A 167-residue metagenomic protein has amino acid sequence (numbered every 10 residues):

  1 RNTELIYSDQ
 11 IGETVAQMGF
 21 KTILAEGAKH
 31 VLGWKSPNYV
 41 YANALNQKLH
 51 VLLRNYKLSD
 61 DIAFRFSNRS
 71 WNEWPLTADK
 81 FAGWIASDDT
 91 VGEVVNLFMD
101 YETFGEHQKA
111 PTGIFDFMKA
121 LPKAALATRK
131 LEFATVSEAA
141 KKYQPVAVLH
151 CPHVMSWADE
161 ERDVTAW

Functional and structural regions predicted by a protein language model:
R1-L5, A25-G27, L53-R54, F98-D100: Short His-Asn-centered micro-motif
R1-V15: A conserved hydrophobic secondary-structure block that centers on an alpha-helix together with its immediately flanking
Y7-I11, W34-P37, K80-G83: Short alpha-helical segments and helix-capping/turn motifs at coil-helix boundaries
D9, L32, K141-Y143: Generic structural signal for helix capping and beta-alpha/helix-loop junctions
G12-L53: Acidic, His- and aromatic-enriched active-site or binding-groove loops in soluble protein domains that engage sugars
N38-L49, L53-Y56, D61, N68-W71 (+2 more regions): Active-site and substrate-binding clefts of carbohydrate-active enzymes
